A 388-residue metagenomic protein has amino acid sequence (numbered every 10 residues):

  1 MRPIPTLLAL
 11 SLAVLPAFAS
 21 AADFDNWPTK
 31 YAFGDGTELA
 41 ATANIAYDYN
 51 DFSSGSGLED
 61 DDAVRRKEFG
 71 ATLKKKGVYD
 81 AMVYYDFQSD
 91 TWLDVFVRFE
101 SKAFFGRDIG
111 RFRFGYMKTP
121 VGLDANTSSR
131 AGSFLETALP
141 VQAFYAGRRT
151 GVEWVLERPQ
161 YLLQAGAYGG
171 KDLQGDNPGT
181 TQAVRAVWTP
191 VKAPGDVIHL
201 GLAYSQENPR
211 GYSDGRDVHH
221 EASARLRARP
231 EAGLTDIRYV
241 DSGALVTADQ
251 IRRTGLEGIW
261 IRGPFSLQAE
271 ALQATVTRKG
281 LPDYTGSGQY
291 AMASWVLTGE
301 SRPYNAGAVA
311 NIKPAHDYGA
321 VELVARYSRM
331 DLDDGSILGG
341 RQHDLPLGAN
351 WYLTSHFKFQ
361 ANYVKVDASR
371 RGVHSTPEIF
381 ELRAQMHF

Functional and structural regions predicted by a protein language model:
M1-A21: Gram-negative bacterial Sec-dependent N-terminal signal peptides
P3-T6, F112, Y327, F359: Hydrophobic alpha-helical segments, especially transmembrane helices and their immediate juxtamembrane helical caps
L8, K30, Q385-M386: Short, Lys/Arg-rich amphipathic segments at extreme N-termini
D23-R210, Y290, W295-A315, E322-L332 (+1 more regions): Outer membrane beta-barrel
G34, G55-G57, H220-F388: Outer-membrane beta-barrel pore domains
F99-G110, Y212-H220, A244-V246, P282: Intrinsically disordered, low-complexity coil segments
D124-S129, F144, N208-Y239: Acidic/polar loop-and-plug regions of large Gram-negative outer-membrane beta-barrel proteins
